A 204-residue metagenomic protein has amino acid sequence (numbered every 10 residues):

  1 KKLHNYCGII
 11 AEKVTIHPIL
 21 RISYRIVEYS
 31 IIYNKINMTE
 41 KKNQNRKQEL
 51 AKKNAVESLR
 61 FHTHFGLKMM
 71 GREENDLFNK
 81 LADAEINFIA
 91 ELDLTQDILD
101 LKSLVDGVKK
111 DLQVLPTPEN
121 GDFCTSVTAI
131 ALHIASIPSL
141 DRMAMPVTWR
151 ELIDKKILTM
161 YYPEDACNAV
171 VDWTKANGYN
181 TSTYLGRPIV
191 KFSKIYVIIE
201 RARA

Functional and structural regions predicted by a protein language model:
I16-I19, V27-A204: Phosphodiester-processing cores and adjacent nucleic acid-binding clamps
